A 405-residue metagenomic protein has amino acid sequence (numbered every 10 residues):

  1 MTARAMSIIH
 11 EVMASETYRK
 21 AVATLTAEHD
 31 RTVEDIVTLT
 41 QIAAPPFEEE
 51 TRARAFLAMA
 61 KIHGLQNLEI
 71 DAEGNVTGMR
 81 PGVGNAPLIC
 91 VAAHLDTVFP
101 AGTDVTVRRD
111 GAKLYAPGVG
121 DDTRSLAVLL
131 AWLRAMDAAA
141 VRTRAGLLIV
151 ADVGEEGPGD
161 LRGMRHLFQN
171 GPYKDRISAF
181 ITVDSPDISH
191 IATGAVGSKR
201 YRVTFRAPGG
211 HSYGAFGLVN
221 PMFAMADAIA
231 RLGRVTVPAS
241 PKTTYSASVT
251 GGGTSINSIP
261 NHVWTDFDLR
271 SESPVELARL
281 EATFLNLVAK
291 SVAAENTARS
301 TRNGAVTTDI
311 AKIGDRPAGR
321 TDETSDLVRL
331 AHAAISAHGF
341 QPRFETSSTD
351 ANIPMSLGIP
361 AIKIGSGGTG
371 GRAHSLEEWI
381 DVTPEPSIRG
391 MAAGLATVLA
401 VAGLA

Functional and structural regions predicted by a protein language model:
M1-K20, V37, Q41, P186 (+1 more regions): Metal-dependent amide/peptide-bond hydrolase catalytic core, centered on the "pita-bread" metallohydrolase fold
A3-Y115, R372: Acidic/His- and Gly-rich active-site-bordering loop/insert found across diverse amide/peptide-bond hydrolases
F56, L126-M136, L167, M225-I229 (+2 more regions): Buried hydrophobic packing segments
A92-A93, V150-D152, F180-D184, T204-R206 (+1 more regions): Short beta-strand segments
L95-R109, G194-T204, A333, G367: Acidic-glycine-rich active-site phosphate/pyrophosphate-binding loop
V105-G118, R206-G210, S336, S375-W379: Glycine/charged-rich beta-loop-alpha catalytic/anionic-binding loops adjacent to active sites
K113, G118-V196, P238, N257: Acidic/histidine-rich catalytic neighborhood of metal-dependent amide-processing enzymes
